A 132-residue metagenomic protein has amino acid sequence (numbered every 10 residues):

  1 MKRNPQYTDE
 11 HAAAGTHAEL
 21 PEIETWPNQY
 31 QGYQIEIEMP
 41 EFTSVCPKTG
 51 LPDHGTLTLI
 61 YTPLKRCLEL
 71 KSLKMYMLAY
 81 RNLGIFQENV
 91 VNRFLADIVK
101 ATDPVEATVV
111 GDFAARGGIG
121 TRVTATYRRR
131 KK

Functional and structural regions predicted by a protein language model:
M1-K132: N-terminal intrinsically disordered, cationic/polar leader segments that include organellar targeting peptides
